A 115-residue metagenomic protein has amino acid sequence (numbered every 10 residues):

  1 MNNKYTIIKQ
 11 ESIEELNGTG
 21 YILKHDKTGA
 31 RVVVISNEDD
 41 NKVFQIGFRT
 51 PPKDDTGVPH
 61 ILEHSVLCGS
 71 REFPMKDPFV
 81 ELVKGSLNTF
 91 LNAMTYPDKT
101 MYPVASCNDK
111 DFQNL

Functional and structural regions predicted by a protein language model:
M1-N41: N- or domain-start disorder-to-order transition segments that initiate the globular core
G18, S36-N114: M16/MPP (pitrilysin/insulinase) zinc-metallopeptidase core fold and M16-derived inactive scaffolds
